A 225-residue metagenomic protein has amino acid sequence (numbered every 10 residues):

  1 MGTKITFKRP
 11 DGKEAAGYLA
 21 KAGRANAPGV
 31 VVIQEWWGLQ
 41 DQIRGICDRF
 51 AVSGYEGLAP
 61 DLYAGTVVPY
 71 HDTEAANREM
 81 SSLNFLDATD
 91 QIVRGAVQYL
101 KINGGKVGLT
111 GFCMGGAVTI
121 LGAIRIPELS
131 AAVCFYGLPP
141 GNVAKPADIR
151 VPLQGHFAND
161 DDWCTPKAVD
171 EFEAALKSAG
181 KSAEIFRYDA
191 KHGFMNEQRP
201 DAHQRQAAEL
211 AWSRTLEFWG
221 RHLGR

Functional and structural regions predicted by a protein language model:
M1-R225: N-terminal cap/leader regions of alpha/beta-hydrolase-fold enzymes, predominantly small-molecule hydrolases
